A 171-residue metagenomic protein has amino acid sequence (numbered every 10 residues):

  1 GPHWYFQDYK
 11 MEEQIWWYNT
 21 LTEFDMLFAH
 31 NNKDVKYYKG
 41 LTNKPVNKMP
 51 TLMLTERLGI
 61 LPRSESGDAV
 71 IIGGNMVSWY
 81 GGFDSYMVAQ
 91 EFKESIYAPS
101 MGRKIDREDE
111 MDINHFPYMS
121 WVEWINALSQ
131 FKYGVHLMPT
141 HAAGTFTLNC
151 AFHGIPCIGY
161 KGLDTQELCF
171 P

Functional and structural regions predicted by a protein language model:
F6-L27: Membrane-proximal helix-turn-helix segments that form the acceptor-binding/catalytic region of lipid-linked
W16, V122-W124: Short acidic active-site motifs
E23-K39, N43-G59: Donor nucleotide-sugar binding/catalytic pocket of nucleotide-sugar-dependent glycosyltransferases
T55-W121: Conserved catalytic-core segment of nucleotide-activated headgroup transferases in glycan assembly
I125, T147-H153: Short alpha-helical segment that forms part of, or immediately flanks, the ligand-binding pocket in carbohydrate-active
S129-A142, I155: Acidic donor-binding loop of glycosyltransferase active sites
P156-Y160: Short hydrophobic beta-strand element within catalytic cores of glycosyltransferases and related nucleotide-activated
T165-P171: Change "using UDP/GDP/dTDP sugars" to "using nucleotide sugars
